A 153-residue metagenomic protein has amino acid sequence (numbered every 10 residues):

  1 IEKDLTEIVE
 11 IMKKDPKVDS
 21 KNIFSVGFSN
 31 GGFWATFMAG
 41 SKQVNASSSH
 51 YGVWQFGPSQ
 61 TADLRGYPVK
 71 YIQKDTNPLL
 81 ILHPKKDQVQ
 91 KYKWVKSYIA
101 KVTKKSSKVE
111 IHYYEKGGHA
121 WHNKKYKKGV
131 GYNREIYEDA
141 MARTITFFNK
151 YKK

Functional and structural regions predicted by a protein language model:
I1-P16: Alpha/beta-hydrolase active-site loop
K17-G27: Alpha/beta-hydrolase fold nucleophile elbow
V26-F28, S48-Y51, L82, Y114-E115: Alpha/beta-hydrolase-fold catalytic nucleophile elbow
G27-G31, A35: Gly/Ala-rich beta-loop-alpha elbow adjacent to hydrolase catalytic centers
M38-A39: Aromatic pocket-lining residues of Rossmann-like dinucleotide-binding sites
Q43-Q55: A conserved short beta-strand
G52-E110: The feature captures the conserved acid-bearing segment of alpha/beta-hydrolase catalytic domains
K108-K153: C-terminal catalytic histidine-bearing segment of alpha/beta-hydrolase fold enzymes
